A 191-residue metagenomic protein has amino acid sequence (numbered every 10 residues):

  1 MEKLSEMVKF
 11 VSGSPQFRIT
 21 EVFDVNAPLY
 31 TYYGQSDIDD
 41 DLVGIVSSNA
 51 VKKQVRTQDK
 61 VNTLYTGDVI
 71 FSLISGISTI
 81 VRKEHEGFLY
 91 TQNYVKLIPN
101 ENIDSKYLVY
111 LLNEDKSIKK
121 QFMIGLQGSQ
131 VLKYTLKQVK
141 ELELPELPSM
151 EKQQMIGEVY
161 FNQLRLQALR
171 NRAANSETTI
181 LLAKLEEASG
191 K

Functional and structural regions predicted by a protein language model:
M1-L29, E146-K191: Non-catalytic DNA-recognition/assembly elements of restriction-modification systems
S5-E21, S36-T66: Sequence-specific dsDNA recognition surfaces
V22-Y30, N49-A50, N62-L64, V81-Q92: Short, surface-exposed loop/turn microsegments at beta-strand edges and helix-strand junctions
V69-F71: Generic structural signal for buried aliphatic residues
L73-N113: A short beta-sheet element
H85-Y90, F122-S129, L169-R170: Alpha-helical membrane-embedding segments and immediately adjacent membrane-interface amphipathic helices
F88-Y94, G128-Q154: A short glycine-rich beta-alpha junction/loop motif
I103-L142: Conserved, surface-exposed functional patches that form binding/active-site neighborhoods
